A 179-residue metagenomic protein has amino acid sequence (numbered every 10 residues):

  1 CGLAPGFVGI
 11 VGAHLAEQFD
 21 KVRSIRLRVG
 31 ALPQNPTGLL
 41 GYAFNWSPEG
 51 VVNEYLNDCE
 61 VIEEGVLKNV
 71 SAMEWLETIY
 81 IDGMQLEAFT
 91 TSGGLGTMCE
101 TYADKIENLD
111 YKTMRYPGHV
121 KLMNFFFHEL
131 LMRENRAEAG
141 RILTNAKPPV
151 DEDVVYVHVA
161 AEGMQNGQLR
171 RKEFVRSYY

Functional and structural regions predicted by a protein language model:
C1-L3, R23: Rossmann-fold dehydrogenase core element
L3-A4, T90: Catalytic cores of large soluble enzymes that bind and process phosphate-bearing ligands
A4-P5, A31: Positions that flank functional sites
G6-K21: Active-site-proximal alpha-helical scaffold in enzymes
Q18-Y179: C-terminal catalytic/substrate-binding lobe primarily of soluble NAD(P)-dependent oxidoreductases
